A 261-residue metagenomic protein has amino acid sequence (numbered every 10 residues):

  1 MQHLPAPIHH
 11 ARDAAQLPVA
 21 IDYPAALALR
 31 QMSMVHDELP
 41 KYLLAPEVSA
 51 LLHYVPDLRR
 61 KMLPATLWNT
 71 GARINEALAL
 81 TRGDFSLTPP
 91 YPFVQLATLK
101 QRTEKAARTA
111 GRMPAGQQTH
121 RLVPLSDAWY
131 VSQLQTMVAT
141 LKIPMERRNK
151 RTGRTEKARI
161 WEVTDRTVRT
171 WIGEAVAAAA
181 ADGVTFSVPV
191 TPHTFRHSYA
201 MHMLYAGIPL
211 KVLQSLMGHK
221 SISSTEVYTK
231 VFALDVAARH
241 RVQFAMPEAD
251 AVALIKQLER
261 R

Functional and structural regions predicted by a protein language model:
M1-V35, L39, R112, F244-R261: C-terminal secondary-structure termini that scaffold catalytic or DNA-interacting sites
A20-S49, E104-A128: DNA breakage-rejoining catalytic core of tyrosine-based enzymes
L29-M34, T119-E174: Major-groove DNA-contacting interfaces characterized by cationic-aromatic clusters
A45-I74: Basic, Lys/Arg- and aromatic-enriched nucleic-acid-binding interface segment
H53, I143-K150, T170-S215: Short, basic (Lys/Arg/His-rich) helix/loop patches that form interaction surfaces in the mid-to-C-terminal regions
L67-P90, K211-V212: Short, charged phosphate-coordinating catalytic segments
A79-T136, A233: Conserved tyrosine-mediated DNA breakage-rejoining catalytic core shared by Y-recombinases
K100-R102, M217, I222-V242: Catalytic-site neighborhood detector that most strongly recognizes the C-terminal catalytic loop/helix of tyrosine
